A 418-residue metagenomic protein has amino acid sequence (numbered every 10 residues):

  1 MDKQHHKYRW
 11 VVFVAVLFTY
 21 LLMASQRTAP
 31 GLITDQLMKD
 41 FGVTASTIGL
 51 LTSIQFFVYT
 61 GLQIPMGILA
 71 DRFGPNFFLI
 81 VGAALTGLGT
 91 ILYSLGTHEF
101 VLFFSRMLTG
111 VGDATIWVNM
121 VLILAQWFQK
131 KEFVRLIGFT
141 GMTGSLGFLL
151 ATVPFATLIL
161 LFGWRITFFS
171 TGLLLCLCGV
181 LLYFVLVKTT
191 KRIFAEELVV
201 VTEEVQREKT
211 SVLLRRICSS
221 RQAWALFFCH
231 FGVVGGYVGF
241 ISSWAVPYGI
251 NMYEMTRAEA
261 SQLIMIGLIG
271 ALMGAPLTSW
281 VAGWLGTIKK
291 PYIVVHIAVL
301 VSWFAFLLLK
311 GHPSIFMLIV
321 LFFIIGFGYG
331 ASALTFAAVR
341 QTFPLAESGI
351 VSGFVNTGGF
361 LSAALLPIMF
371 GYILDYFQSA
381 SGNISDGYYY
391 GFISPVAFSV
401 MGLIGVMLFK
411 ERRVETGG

Functional and structural regions predicted by a protein language model:
M1-H6, K191-F227: Juxtamembrane intracellular "pre-TM" segments in multi-pass secondary transporters
Q26, G42, G74, L95-V101 (+4 more regions): Helix-breaking motifs and short loop linkers at transmembrane-helix boundaries and internal kinks in secondary membrane
P30-L32, S220-T278, L366-G371: Extracytoplasmic gate region of multi-pass secondary transporters
G61-F100: Conserved MFS/SLC helix-loop-helix module at the cytosolic interface between two early adjacent transmembrane helices
L62-G74, G274-T287, L374: Helix-to-loop junctions at the C-terminal end of transmembrane segments in multipass secondary transporters
R72-G82, G283-I297: Cytoplasmic membrane-interface "Motif A"-like loop-to-helix N-cap segments of 12-TM Major Facilitator Superfamily
S105-G144: Cytoplasmic helix-loop-helix junction between adjacent transmembrane helices in 12-TM secondary transporters
T140-K191: Helix-loop-helix hairpin linking two adjacent transmembrane segments in secondary transporters
